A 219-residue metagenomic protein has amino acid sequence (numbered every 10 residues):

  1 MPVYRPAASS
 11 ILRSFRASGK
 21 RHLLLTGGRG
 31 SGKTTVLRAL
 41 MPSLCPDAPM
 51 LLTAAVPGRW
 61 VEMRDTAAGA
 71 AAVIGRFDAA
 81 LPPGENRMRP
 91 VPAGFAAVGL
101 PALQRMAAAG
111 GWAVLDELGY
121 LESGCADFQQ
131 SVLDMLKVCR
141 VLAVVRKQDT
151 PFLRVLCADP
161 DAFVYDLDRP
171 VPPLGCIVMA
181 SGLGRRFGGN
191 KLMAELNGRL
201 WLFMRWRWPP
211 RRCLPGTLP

Functional and structural regions predicted by a protein language model:
M1-R13: N-terminal pre-Walker A segment at the start of P-loop NTPase domains
L25: Hydrophobic anchor at the beta1->P-loop junction of P-loop NTPases
R29: The conserved Walker
K33: Conserved lysine of the Walker
R38-R87: N-terminal phosphate/diphosphate-binding loop that engages ATP/GTP or pyrophosphate donors across diverse enzyme folds
P82-L133: Phosphate-binding/switch loop-helix module in NTP-utilizing enzymes
Q104-R105, L118-P173: Replace "adjacent to P-loop NTPase cores in ATP/GTP-dependent enzymes" with "adjacent to NTP-binding cores
G175-P219: N-terminal glycine-rich phosphate-binding loop and ensuing alpha1 helix
